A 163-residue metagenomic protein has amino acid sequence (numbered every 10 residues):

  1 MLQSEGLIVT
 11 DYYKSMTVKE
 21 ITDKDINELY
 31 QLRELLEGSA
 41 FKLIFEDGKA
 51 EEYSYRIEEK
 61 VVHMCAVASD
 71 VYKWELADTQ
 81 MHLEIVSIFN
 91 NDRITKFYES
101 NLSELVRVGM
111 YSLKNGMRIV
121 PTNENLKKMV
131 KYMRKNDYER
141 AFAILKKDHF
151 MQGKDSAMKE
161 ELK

Functional and structural regions predicted by a protein language model:
M1-E46, E161-K163: Short linear motifs at protein or domain termini
D23, E37-G38, E59-V61, D78-H82 (+1 more regions): Residue-level signal for cytosolic alpha-helical hairpin/rod architecture
L32-F45, T79-G116, Q152: Hydrophobic, amphipathic alpha-helical faces that serve as interaction scaffolds
L43-D47, H63-A68, S112, M133: Secondary-structure edge/capping motif, primarily at the C-terminal ends of alpha-helices and the immediately following
A50-E58, I94-Y98: Acidic/histidine metal-binding catalytic segments
Y53-V71: Amphipathic alpha-helical segments enriched in hydrophobic/aromatic residues interleaved with Lys/Arg
S54, E75, T95, F142-A143: Conserved positions within tetratricopeptide repeat
E58-V62, S103, M110-K163: C-terminal all-alpha effector/ligand-binding and dimerization domain of prokaryotic HTH-type transcriptional repressors
